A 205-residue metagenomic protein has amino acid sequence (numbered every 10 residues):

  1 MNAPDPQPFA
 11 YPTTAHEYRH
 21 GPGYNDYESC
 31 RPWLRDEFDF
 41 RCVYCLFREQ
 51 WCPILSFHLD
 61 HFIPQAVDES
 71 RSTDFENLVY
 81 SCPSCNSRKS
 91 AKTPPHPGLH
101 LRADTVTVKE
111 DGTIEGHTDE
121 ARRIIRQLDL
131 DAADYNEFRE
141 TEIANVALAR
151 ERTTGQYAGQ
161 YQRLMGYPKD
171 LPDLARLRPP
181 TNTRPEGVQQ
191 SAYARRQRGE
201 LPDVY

Functional and structural regions predicted by a protein language model:
M1-Y44, A66-T73: Short, charged surface segments at domain edges that flank catalytic/cofactor-binding sites
P8, T14-E17, C52, H96 (+1 more regions): Alpha-helical interaction segments
Y24, L46-Y80, K92-T107: Histidine-centered nuclease catalytic patch
C42-C45, C82-C85: Short cysteine-rich clusters marking metal-coordination/redox-active sites
S72-S84, G112-I124, P179-T183: Short, Lys/Arg-enriched charge-dense amphipathic segments
K89-A158: Conserved, surface-exposed functional patches that form binding/active-site neighborhoods
L130-Y205: C-terminal, charged low-complexity interaction regions
